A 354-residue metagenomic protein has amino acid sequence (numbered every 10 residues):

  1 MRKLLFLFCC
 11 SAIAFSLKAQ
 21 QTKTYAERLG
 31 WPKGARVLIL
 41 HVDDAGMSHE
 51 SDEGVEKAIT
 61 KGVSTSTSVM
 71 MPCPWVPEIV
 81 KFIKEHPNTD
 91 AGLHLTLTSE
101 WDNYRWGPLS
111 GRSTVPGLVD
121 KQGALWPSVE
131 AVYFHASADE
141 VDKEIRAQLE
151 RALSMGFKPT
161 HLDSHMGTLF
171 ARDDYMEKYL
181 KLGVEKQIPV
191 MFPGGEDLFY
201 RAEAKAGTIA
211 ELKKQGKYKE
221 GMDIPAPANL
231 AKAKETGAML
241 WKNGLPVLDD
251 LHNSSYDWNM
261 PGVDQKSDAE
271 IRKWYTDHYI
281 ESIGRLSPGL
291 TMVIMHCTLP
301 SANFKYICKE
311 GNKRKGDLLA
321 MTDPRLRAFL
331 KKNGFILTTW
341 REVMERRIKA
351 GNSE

Functional and structural regions predicted by a protein language model:
K3, C9, A19-I39: N-terminal pre-catalytic segment of deacetylase/amide-hydrolase enzymes
R28-G30, V55-K61, E78-D90, G107-D120 (+3 more regions): Acidic (Asp/Glu)-rich catalytic clusters
V37-I39, S64-S68, N88-H94, P159-D163 (+4 more regions): Structural preference for beta-strand elements that scaffold enzyme active sites
H49-C73: A short alpha/beta connector and helix-capping loop motif
W106-A131, A210-K213: Active-site gating loops and adjacent loop-to-helix segments of metal-dependent hydrolytic enzymes
A138-N253, M260-P261, I271-Y275, G284 (+1 more regions): Catalytic domains of cell-wall/extracellular-matrix polysaccharide-remodeling enzymes, centered on de-N-acetylation
V190-F192, I307-E354: C-terminal domain-boundary segment and adjacent tail
